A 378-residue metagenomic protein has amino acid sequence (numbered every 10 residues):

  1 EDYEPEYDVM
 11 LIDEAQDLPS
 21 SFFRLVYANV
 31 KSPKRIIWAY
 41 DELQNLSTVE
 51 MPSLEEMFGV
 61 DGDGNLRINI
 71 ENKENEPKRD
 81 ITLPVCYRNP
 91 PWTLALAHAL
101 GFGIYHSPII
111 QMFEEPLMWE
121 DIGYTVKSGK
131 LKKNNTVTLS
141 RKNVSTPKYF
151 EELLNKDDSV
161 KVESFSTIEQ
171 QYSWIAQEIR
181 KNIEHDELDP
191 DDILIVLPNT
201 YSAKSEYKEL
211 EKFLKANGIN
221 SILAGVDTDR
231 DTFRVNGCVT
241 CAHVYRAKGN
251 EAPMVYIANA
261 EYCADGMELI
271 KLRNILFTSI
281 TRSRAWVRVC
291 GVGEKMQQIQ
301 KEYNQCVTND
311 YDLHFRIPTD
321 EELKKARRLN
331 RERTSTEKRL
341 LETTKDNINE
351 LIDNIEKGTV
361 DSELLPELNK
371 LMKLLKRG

Functional and structural regions predicted by a protein language model:
E1-D8: Accessory N-terminal region flanking or inserted into the helicase ATPase core in nucleic-acid motor proteins
V9-I12, Q16-T278, R282, W286-L375: Conserved helicase motor core of SF1/SF2 NTP-dependent helicases
